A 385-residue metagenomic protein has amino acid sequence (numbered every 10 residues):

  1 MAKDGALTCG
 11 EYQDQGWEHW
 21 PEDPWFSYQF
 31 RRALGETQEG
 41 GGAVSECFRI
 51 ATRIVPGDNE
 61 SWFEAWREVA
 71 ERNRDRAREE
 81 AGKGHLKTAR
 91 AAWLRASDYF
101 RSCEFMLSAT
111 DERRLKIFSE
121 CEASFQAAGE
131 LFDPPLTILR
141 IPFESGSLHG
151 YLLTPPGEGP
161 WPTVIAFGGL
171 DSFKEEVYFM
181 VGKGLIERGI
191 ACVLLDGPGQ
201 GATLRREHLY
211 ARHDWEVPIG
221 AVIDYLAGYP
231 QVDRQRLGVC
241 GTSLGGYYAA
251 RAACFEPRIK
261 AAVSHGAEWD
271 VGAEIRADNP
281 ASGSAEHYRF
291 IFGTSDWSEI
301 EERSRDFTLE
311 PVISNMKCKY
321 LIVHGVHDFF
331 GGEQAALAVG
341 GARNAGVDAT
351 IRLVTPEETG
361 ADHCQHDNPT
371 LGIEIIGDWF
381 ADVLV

Functional and structural regions predicted by a protein language model:
E64-W66, A70-N73, D111-E158: N-terminal cap/lid segment of alpha/beta-hydrolase-fold proteins
T154, P160-G169: Short beta-strand element of the alpha/beta-hydrolase
L209-Q231, R251: Alpha/beta-hydrolase active-site loop
R251-E302, C318, E333: Hydrolase active-site cap/lid region
M316-K317, I322-H324: Short beta-strand/loop motif that positions the catalytic acidic residue of the alpha/beta-hydrolase fold
F329-L337: Conserved alpha/beta-hydrolase "acid-adjacent" motif
A342-A361: Catalytic histidine neighborhood in serine/cysteine hydrolases with alpha/beta-hydrolase-type architecture
D362-D378: Post-His helix in hydrolase/transferase enzymes
